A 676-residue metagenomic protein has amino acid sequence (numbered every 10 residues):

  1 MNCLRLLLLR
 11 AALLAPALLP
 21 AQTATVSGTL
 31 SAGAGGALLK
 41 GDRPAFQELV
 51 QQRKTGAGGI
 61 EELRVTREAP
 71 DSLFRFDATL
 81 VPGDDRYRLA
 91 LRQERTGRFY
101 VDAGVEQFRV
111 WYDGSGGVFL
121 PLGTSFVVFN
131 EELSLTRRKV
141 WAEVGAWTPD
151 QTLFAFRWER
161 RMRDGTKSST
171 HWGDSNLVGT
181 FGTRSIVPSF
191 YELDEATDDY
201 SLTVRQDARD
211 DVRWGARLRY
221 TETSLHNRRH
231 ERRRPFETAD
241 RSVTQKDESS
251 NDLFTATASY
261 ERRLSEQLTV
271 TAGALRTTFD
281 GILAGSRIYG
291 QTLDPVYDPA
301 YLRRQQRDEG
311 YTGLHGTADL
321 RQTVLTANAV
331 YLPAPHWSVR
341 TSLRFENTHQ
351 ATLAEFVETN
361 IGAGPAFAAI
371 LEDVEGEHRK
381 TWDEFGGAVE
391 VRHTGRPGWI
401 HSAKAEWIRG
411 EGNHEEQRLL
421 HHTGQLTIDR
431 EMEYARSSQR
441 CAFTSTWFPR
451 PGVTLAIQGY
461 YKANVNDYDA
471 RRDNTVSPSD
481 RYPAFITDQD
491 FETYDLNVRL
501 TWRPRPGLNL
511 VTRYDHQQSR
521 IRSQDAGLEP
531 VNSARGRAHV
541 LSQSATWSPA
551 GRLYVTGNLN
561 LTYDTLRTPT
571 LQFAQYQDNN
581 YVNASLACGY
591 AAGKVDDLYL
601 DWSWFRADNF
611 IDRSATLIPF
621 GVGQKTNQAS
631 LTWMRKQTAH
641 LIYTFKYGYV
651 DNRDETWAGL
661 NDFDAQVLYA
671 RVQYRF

Functional and structural regions predicted by a protein language model:
Q22-A69: Outer-membrane beta-barrel initiation region
T29-G35, R75-T79, R92, D102-E106 (+16 more regions): Transmembrane beta-strands of outer-membrane beta-barrel proteins
A34-K40, L80-D84, R95-G97, V105-W111 (+12 more regions): Transmembrane beta-strands of outer-membrane beta-barrel pores
A37, T180, I642, D664-F676: Outer-membrane beta-barrel "beta-signal"
G41-Q47, R88-R92, G104-E106, G114-P121 (+19 more regions): Outer-membrane beta-barrel translocator domains and adjoining extracellular loop/strand segments of Gram-negative
Q51-T55, T79-V81, Q93, E131-T136 (+13 more regions): Replace "Gram-negative outer membrane beta-barrel proteins" with "bacterial and organellar outer membrane beta-barrel
E62-R67, L89-Q93, A142-A146, L202-Q206 (+9 more regions): Residues on the lipid-exposed face of transmembrane beta-strands in outer-membrane beta-barrel proteins
D71-F76, G97-V101, D150-F154, D164 (+13 more regions): Repeated loop/turn-to-beta-strand initiation elements of outer-membrane beta-barrel proteins
